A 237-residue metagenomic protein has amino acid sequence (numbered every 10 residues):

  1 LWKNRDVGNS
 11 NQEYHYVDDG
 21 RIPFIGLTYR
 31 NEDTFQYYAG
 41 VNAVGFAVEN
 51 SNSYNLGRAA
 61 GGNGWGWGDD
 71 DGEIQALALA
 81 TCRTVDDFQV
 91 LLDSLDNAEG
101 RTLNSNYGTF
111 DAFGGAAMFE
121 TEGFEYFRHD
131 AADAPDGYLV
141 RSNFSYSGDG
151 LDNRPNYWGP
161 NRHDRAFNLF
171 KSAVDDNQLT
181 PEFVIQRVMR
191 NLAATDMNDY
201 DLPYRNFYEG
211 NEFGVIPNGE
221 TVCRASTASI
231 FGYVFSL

Functional and structural regions predicted by a protein language model:
L1-D71, Q89-N104, T109-A116, E125-Y157 (+2 more regions): A contiguous strand-loop segment
D19-R21, L79-C82, Y200-R205: N-terminal start-of-chain detector that recognizes signal peptides and the immediate post-cleavage beginning
N63, A76-A80, G219, C223: Conserved aromatic-histidine-acidic binding/catalytic patches
G72-D87: A gly/proline- and charged-residue-enriched helix-loop-helix capping module
D87-L91, G100-L103, A112, D136-L237: C-terminus-biased signal that marks the final domain/tail of proteins
E120-E122: Short acidic, glycine/serine/threonine-rich loops at helix termini
